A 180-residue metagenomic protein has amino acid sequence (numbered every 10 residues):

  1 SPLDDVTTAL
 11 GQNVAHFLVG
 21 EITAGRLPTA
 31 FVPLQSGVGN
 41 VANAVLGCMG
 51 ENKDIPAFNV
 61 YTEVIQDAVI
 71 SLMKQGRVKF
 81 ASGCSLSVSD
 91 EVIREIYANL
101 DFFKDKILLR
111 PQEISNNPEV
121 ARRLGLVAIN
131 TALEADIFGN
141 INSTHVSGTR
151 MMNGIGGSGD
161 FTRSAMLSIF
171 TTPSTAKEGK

Functional and structural regions predicted by a protein language model:
S1-K180: Conserved phosphate- and dinucleotide-binding cores of soluble alpha/beta proteins, encompassing both enzyme active
